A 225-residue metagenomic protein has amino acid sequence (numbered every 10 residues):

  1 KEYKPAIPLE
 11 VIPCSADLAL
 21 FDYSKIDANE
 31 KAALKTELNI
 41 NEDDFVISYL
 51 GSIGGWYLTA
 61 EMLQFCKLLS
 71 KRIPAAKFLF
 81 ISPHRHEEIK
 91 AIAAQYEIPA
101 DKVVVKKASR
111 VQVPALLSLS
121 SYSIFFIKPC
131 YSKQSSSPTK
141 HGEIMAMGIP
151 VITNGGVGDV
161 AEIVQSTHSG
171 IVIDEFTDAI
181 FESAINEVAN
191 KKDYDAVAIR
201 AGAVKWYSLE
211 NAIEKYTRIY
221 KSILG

Functional and structural regions predicted by a protein language model:
S15: Carbohydrate-associated surface elements
D22-N39, A196: A short helix/loop element that forms part of the nucleotide-sugar donor recognition site in Leloir-type
T36, D193-W206, R218: A short, well-ordered alpha-helix in the C-terminal region of glycosyltransferases
N41-Y57, L63-C66, L79: Conserved donor-binding/catalytic core segment of Leloir-type glycosyltransferases
Y57, K106-L116, S123-M145, I152-E162: Nucleotide-sugar-dependent
I81-S82, E87-A115, Y122: Nucleotide-activated donor-binding/catalytic signature segment of Leloir-type glycosyltransferases, i.e., the conserved
A161-E187: Change "using UDP/GDP/dTDP sugars" to "using nucleotide sugars
N190, L209-G225: C-terminal alpha-helical cap of glycosyltransferases
